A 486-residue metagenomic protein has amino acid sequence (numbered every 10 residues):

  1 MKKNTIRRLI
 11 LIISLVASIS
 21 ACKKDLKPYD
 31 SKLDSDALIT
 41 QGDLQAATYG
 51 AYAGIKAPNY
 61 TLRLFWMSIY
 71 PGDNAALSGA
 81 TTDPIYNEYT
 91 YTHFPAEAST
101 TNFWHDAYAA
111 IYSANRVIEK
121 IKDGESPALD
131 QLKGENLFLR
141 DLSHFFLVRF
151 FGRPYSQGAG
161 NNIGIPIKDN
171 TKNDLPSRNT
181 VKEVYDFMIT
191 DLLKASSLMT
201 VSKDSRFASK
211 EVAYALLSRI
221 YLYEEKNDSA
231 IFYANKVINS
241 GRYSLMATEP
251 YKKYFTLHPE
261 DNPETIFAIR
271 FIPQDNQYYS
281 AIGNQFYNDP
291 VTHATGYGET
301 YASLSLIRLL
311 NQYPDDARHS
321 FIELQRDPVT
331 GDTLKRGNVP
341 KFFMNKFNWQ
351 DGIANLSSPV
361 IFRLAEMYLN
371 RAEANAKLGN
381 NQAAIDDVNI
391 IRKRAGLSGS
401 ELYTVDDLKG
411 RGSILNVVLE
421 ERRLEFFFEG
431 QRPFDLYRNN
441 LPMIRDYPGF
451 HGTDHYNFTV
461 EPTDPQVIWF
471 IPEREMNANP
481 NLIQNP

Functional and structural regions predicted by a protein language model:
M1-K32, P486: Bacterial Sec-dependent N-terminal signal peptides
C22-S68, Y297, N311-P314, G399 (+1 more regions): Membrane-proximal, proline-rich intrinsically disordered regions
L33-S35, L62-G79, R153-N161, V201 (+2 more regions): Short, surface-exposed recognition loops and adjoining beta-strand edges that mediate ligand/DNA contacts, enriched
D83-F150, N179, K194-T200, G352-P359 (+1 more regions): Conserved, well-structured interaction surfaces
E224-E225, I231-G352, S357-R363, I414-P433 (+1 more regions): Extended ligand-binding clefts on enzyme/binding-domain cores
